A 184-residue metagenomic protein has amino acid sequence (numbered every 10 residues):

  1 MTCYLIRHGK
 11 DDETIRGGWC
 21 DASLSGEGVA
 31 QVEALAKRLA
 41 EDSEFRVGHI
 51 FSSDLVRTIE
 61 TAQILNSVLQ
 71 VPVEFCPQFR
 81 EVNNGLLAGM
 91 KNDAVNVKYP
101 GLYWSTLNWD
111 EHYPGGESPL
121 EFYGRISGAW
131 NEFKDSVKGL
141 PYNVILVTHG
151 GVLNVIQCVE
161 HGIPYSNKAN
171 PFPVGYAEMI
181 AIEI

Functional and structural regions predicted by a protein language model:
C3, G48, L140-G150: Generic beta-sheet signal
C3, R7-V71: Active-site-proximal alpha-helix that buttresses catalytic centers in soluble enzyme cores
S23, S67-S127: Phosphate-handling substructures
D42-R46, F133-Y142: Glycine-rich phosphate-binding loop signature in dinucleotide/nucleotide-binding domains
S52-S53, G124, V147-T148: Short beta-strand scaffold positions
I64, V155-V159: Active-site signature of alpha/beta-hydrolase-fold catalytic machinery across serine- and Asp/Cys-nucleophile hydrolases
G150-N154, E178-I180: GST superfamily/GST-like fold recognition
H161-I184: Domain-level recognition of soluble alpha/beta enzyme cores, biased toward histidine phosphatases/phosphomutases
